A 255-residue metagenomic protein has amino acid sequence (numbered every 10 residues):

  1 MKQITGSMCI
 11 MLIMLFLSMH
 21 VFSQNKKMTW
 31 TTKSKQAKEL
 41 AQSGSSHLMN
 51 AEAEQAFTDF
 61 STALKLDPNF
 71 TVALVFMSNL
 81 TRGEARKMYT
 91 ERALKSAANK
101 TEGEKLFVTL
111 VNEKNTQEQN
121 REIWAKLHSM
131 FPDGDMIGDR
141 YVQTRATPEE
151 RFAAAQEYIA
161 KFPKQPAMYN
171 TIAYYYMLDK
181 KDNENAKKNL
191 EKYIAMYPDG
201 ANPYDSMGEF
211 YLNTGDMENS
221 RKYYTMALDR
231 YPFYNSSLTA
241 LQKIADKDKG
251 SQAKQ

Functional and structural regions predicted by a protein language model:
K33-T62, L66, K105-E122, M130-Q143 (+1 more regions): Alpha-helical segment of the N-proximal tetratricopeptide repeat
Q36, F70, K100, D133-M136 (+3 more regions): Residue-level recognition of tetratricopeptide repeat
S45, N79, V111, Q143 (+3 more regions): Residue-level recognition of tetratricopeptide repeat
M49, G83, Q143-T147, L178-D179 (+2 more regions): Register position in tetratricopeptide repeats
T62-A63, R92-S96, K126-L127, E157-Y158 (+2 more regions): Canonical positions in the second alpha-helix
L66, S96, M130-F131, K161-F162 (+2 more regions): Structural marker of alpha-solenoid helical repeat scaffolds
F76, R140-Y141, T171, S206 (+1 more regions): Canonical tetratricopeptide repeat
